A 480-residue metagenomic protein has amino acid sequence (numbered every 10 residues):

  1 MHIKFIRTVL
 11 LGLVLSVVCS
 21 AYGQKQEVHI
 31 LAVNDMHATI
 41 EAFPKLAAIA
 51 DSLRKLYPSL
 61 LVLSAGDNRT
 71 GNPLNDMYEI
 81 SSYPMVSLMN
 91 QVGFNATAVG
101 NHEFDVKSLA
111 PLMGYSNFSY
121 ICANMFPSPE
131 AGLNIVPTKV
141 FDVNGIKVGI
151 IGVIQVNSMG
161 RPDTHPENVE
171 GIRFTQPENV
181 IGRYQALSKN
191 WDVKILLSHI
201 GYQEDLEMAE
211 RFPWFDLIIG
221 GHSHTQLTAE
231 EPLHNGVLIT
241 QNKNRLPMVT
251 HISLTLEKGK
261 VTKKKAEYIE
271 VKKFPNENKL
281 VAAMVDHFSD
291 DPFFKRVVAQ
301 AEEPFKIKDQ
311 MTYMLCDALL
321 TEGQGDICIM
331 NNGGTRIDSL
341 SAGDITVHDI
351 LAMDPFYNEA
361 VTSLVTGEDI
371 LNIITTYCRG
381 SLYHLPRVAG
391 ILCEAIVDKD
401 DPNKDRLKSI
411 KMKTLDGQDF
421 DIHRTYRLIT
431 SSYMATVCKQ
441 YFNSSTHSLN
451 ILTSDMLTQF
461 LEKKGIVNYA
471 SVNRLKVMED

Functional and structural regions predicted by a protein language model:
M1-I3, V92, K139, Q418: Short non-domain terminal segments
M1-K25, L254: Bacterial Sec-dependent N-terminal signal peptides
S20, K139-D142, G417-F420: Short boundary motifs at domain starts and secondary-structure transition points
G23-K273, Q310-A318, C328, R379-H384 (+2 more regions): Acidic, metal/ion-coordinating pockets
Q26, V33, S52, R183 (+1 more regions): Catalytic centers of hydrolytic enzymes
